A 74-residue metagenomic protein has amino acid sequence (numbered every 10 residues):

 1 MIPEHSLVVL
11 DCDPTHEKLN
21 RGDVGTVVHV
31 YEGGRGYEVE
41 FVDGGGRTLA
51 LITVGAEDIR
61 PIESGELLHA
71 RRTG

Functional and structural regions predicted by a protein language model:
I2-G65, A70: Basic/aromatic-rich interaction segments and small domains that mediate binding to polyanionic partners
T73-G74: Extended, low-polarity transmembrane helix blocks
